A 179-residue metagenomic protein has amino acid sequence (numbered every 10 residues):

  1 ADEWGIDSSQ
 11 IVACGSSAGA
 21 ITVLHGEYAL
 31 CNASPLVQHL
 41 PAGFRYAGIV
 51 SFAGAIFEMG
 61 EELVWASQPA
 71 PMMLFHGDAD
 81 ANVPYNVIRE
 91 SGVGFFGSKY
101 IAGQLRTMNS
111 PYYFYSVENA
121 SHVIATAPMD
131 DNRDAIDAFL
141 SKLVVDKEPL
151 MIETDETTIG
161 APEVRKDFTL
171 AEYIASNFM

Functional and structural regions predicted by a protein language model:
A1-Q68: Primarily recognizes the serine-hydrolase "nucleophile elbow" in alpha/beta-hydrolase and SGNH/GDSL folds
W4, S16-A18, A81, G97 (+1 more regions): Gram-negative outer-membrane beta-barrel domains
W4-I6, A42-F44, I101-Y112: A structural motif corresponding to the C-terminal end of an alpha-helix and its immediate exit/capping segment
S8-I11, M72, P111-Y113: Hydrophobic anchor at the start of a short beta-strand that flanks the dinucleotide cofactor-binding loop
I21-H25, R45, G97-Y100, D131 (+1 more regions): Extracytoplasmic/secreted proteins, especially bacterial periplasmic and envelope-associated proteins
M73-H76, D80: Short beta-strand/loop motif that positions the catalytic acidic residue of the alpha/beta-hydrolase fold
A81-G97, A125: Conserved alpha/beta-hydrolase "acid-adjacent" motif
R106-M179: C-terminal catalytic histidine-bearing segment of alpha/beta-hydrolase fold enzymes
